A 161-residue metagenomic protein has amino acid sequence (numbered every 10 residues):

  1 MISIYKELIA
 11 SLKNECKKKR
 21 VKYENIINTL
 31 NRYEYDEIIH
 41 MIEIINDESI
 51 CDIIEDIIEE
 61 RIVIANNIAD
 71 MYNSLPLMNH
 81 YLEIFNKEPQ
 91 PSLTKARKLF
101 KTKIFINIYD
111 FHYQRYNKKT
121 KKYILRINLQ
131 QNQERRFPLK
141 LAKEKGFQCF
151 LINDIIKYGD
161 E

Functional and structural regions predicted by a protein language model:
M1-I38, I155, G159-E161: Intrinsically disordered, low-structural-confidence terminal and linker regions
I45-I53, I57-I58, Q131-N132: Acidic, low-complexity, intrinsically disordered interaction modules
E59-V63: Intrinsically disordered, low-complexity segments that are common in secreted/host-exposed effector and toxin peptides
I104-N107: Short secondary-structure subsegments characteristic of cysteine-rich extracellular domains
Y109-E161: Polybasic, proline/glycine-rich intrinsically disordered low-complexity segments
